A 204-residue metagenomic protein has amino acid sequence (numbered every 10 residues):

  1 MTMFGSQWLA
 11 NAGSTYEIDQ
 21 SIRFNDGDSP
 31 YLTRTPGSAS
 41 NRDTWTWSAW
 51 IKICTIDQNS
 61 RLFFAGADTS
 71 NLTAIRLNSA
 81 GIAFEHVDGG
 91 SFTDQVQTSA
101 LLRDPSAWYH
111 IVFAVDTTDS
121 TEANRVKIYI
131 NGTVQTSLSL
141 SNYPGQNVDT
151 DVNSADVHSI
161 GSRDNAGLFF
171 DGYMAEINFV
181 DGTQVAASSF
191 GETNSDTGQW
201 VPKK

Functional and structural regions predicted by a protein language model:
M1-D43, S79-A83, D88-T93, S154-I160: Low-complexity, glycine/proline/serine-rich flexible segments
T2-Q20, N25-S29, S120-E122, K127 (+3 more regions): Extended recognition patches within non-cytosolic domains
D28-E85, D119-E122, T183-S188: Extracellular glycan-recognition modules
T35-G37, Q97-L102, V148-D149: Beta-strand-rich interaction surfaces with strong enrichment in secreted/lumenal proteins
W47-T55, I111-F113, I160, M174-F179: Short hydrophobic/aromatic patches on beta-strands that form ligand-binding or substrate-lining surfaces
A49, S106-T117, I128: Short tryptophan-centered beta-strand motifs in secreted/extracellular beta-sheet-rich domains of glycan-recognition
E85-H110: Short, aromatic/His-centered strand-loop micro-motif at the edge of beta-sheets
D149-M174: Extracellular glycan-interaction patches encoded by glycine-rich segments
